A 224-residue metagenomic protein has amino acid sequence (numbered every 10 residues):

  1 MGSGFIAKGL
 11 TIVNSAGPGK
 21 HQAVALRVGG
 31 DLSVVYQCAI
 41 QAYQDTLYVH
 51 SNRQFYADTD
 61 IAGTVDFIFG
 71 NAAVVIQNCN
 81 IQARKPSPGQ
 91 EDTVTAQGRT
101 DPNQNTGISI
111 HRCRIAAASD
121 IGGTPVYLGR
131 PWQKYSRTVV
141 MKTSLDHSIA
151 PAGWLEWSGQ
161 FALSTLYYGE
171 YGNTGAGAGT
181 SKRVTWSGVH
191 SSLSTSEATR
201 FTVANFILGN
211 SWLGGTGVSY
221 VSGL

Functional and structural regions predicted by a protein language model:
M1-L224: Sequence-level preference for short, compositionally simple segments enriched in small aliphatic or small polar residues
